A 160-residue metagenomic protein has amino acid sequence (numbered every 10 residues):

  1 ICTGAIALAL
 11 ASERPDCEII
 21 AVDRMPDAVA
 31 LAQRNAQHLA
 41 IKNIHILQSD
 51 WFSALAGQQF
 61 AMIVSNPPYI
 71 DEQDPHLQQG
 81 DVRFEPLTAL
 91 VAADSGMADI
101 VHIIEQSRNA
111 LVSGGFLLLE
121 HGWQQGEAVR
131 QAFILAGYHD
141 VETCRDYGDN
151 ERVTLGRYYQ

Functional and structural regions predicted by a protein language model:
I1-H76: Conserved SAM/SAH cofactor-binding pocket of Class I
I6, A32, N66, D81 (+3 more regions): Residue-level signal for inorganic ion chemistry
R14, I41, E85, L135-Y138: Short, well-ordered coil/turn elements that cap or connect secondary structure elements
D27, L31, S65, E85 (+2 more regions): Residue-level signal for the nucleotide or nucleotide-sugar donor/cofactor binding architecture
Y69-D99: Mobile active-site "lid"/loop adjacent to the S-adenosyl-L-methionine
Q73, Y158-Q160: Short loop segments at secondary-structure junctions
D94-Y158: Conserved Class I SAM-dependent methyltransferase catalytic core
